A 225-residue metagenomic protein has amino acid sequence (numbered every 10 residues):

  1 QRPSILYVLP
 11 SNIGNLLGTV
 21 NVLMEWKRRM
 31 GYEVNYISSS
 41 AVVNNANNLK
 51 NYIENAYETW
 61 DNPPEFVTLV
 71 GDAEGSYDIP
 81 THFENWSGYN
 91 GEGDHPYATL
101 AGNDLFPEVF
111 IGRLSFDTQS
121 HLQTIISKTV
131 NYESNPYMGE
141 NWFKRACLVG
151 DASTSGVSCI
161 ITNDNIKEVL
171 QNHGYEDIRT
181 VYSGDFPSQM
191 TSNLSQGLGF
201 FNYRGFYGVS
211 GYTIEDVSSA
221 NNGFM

Functional and structural regions predicted by a protein language model:
Q1-M225: Cysteine-dependent hydrolase recognition
